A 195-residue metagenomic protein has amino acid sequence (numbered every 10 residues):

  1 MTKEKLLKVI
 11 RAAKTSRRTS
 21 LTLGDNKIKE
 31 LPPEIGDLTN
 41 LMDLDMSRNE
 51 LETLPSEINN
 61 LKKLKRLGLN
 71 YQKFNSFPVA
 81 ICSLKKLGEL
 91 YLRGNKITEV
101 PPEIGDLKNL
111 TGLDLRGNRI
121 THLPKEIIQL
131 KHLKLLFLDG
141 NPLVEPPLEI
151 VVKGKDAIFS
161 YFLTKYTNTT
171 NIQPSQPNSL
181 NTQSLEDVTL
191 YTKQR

Functional and structural regions predicted by a protein language model:
M1-N70, N75-A80, E89, P102 (+2 more regions): The feature captures the LRR N-terminal capping module
I81, Y91, T98, I104-H122 (+1 more regions): Extended, charged alpha-helical interaction scaffolds
